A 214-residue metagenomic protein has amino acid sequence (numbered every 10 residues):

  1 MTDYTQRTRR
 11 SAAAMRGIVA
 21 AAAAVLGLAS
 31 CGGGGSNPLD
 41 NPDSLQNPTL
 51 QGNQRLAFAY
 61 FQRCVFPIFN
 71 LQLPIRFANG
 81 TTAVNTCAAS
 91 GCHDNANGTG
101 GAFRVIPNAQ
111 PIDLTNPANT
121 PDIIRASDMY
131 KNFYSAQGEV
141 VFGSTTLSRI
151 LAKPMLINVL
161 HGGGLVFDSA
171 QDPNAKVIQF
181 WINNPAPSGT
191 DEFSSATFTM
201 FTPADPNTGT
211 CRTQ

Functional and structural regions predicted by a protein language model:
M1-C64, I182-Q214: Post-cleavage N-terminal segment of exported redox proteins
T2-D3, S36, A78, S127 (+1 more regions): Intrinsic-disorder/low-complexity regions
L50-Q54, N85-S90, D94-N95, T99-Q214: Electron-transfer interface patches adjacent to heme c in soluble/periplasmic c-type cytochromes and di-/multiheme
A59-H93, V177-I178: Sequence/structural segment immediately N-terminal to covalent heme-attachment motifs in c-type and related
